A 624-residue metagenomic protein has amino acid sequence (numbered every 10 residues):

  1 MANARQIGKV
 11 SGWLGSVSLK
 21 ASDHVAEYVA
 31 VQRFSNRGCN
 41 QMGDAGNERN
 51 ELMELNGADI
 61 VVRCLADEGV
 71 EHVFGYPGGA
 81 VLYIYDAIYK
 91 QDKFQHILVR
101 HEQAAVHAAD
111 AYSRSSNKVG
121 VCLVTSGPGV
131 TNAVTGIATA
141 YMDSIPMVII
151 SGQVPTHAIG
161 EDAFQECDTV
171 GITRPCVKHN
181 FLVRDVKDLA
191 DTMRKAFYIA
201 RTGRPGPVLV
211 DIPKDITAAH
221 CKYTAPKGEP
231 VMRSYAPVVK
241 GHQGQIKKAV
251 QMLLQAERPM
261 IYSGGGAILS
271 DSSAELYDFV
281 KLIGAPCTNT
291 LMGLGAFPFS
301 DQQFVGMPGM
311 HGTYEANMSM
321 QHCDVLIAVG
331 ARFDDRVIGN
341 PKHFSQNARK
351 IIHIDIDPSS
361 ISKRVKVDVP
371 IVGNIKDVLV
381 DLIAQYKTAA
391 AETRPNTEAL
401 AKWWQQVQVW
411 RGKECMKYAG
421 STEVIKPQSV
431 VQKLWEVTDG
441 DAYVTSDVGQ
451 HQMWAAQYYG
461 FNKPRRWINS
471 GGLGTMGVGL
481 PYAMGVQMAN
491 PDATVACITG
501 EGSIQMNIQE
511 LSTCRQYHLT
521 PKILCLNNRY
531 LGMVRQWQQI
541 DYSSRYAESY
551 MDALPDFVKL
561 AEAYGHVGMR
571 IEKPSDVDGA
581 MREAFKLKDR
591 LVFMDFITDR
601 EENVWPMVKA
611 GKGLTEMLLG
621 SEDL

Functional and structural regions predicted by a protein language model:
M1-Y28, Q32-C39: N-terminal mitochondrial targeting presequence
N40-P395, K433, V437-G440, T520-C525 (+2 more regions): N-terminal alpha/beta PP-like core and its mobile active-site loop of ThDP/TPP-dependent enzymes
G43-E51, K187, A225, A348 (+4 more regions): Phosphate/pyrophosphate-binding active-site segments
A58-V61, A66, V70-E71, I84-I88 (+2 more regions): Active-site diphosphate/adenylate-binding microenvironment
G78-V81, G127, S144, P207 (+3 more regions): Glycine-rich phosphate/pyrophosphate-binding beta-alpha loops
E102-H107, V130, H451-M453, K573-V577: Short acidic loop-to-helix transition motifs that present clustered carboxylates
I150, A158-Q165, N317, S362-R364 (+4 more regions): Thiamine diphosphate
D211-I216, G449-Q452, I597-D599: A glycine-rich phosphate-binding loop feature that marks nucleotide/adenosyl-phosphate handling sites
